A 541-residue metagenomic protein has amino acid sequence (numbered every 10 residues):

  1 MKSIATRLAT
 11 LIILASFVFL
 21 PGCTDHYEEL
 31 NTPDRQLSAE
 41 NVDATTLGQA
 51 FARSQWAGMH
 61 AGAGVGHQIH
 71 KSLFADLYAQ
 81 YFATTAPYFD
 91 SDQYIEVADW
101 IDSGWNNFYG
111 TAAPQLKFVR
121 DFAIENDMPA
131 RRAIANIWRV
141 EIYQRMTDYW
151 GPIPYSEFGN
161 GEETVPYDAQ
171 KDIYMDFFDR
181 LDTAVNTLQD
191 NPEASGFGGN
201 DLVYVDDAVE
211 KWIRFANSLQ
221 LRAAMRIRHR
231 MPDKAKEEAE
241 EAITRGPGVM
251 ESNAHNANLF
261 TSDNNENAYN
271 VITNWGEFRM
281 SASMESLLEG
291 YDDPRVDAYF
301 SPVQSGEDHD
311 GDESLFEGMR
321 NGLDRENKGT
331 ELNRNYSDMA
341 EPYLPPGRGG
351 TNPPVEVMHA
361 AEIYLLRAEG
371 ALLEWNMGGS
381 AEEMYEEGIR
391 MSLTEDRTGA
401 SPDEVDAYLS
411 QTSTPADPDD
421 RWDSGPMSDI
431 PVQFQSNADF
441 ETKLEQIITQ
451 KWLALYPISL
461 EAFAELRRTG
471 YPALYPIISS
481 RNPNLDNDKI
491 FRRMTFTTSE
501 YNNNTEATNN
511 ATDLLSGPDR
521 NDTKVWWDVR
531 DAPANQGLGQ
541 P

Functional and structural regions predicted by a protein language model:
M1-T10: Bacterial N-terminal signal peptides that target proteins for export
A9-F19: Bacterial N-terminal signal peptides
F17-V18, A63-G64, T398: Intrinsically disordered or highly flexible coil/loop and linker segments, enriched in small and charged/polar residues
C23-A75, A79, N107, F118 (+3 more regions): Membrane-proximal, proline-rich intrinsically disordered regions
L30-N31, L344, D423-S428: Short acidic (Asp/Glu) and glycine-rich catalytic loops that position anionic groups and cofactors
N41-T45, A83-S401, N437-L444, Q450 (+1 more regions): Structured, solvent-exposed acidic/aromatic patches
A63-L73, P152-I153, K236, S459 (+1 more regions): Beta-strand acidic-aromatic groove motif in beta-rich domains, primarily in extracellular
L393-P541: C-terminal functional modules
